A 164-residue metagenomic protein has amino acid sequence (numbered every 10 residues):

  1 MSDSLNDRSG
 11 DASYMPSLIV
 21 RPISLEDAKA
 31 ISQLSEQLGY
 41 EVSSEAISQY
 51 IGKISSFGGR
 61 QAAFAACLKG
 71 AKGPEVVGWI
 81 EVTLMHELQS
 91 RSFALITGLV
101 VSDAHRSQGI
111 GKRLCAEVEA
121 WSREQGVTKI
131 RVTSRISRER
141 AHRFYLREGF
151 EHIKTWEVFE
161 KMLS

Functional and structural regions predicted by a protein language model:
M1-E26, S164: Conserved N-terminal entry element of GNAT/NAT acetyltransferase domains
L18, P22-K29, Q33-S92, T97 (+2 more regions): Acetyl-CoA-dependent GNAT
Q37, S107, A120-E124, E151: Conserved amphipathic alpha-helical interaction elements at protein-protein interfaces in regulatory, energy-coupling
S92, Q108, E124-T128: Short coil/turn segments at alpha/beta junctions that flank glycine-rich nucleotide-binding fingerprints
V101, S107-A120, R143, R147: Conserved acetyl-CoA-binding loop-helix of GNAT-fold acetyltransferases
S102, R135: Residue-level recognition of the GNAT/N-acetyltransferase active site
K112, E124, I136-T155, K161: Conserved active-site alpha-helix within GNAT-family acetyltransferase domains
C115, S122-S134: Conserved GNAT acetyl-CoA-binding A-motif
